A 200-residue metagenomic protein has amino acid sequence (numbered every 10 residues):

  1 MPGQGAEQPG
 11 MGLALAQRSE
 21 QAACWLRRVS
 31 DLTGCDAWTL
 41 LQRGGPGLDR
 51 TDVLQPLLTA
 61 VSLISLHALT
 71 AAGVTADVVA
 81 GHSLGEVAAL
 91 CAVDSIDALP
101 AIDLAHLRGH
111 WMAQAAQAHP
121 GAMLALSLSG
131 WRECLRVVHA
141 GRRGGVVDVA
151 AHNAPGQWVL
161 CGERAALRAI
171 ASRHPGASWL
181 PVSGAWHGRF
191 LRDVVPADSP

Functional and structural regions predicted by a protein language model:
M1-L135: FabD-like malonyl-/acyl-CoA
Q4-A6, D31, A92-P200: Alpha/beta catalytic cores of group-transfer enzymes, especially the acyltransferase/condensing modules of polyketide
